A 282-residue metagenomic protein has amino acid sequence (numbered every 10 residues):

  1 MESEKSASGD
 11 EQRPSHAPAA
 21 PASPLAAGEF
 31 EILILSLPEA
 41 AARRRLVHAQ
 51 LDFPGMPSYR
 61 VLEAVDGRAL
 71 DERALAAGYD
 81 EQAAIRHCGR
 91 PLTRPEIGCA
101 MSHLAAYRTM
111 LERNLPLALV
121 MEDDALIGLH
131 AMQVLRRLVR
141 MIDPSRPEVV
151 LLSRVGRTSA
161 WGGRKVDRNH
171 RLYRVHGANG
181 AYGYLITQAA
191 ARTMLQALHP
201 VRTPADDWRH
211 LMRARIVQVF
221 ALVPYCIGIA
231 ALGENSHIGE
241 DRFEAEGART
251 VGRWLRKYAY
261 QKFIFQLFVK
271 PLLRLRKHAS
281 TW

Functional and structural regions predicted by a protein language model:
E2-M121, A125-W282: An acidic/histidine-cluster motif and surrounding catalytic segment that typifies divalent-metal-assisted enzyme active
